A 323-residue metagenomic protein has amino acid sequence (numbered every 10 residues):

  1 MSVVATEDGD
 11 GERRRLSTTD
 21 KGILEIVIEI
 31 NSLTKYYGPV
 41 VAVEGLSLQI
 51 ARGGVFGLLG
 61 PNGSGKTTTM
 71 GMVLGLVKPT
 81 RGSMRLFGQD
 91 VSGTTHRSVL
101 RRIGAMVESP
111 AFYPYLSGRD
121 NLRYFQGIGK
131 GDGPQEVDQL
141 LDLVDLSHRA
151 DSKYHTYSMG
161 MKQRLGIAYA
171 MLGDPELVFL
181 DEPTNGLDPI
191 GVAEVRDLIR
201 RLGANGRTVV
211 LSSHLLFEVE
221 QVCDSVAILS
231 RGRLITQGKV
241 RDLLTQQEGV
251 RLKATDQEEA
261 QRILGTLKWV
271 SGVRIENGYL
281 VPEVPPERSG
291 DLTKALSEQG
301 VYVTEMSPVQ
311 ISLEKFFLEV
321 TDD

Functional and structural regions predicted by a protein language model:
M1-T34, D323: ABC-family P-loop ATPase nucleotide-binding domain
V4-A5, E44, E108, S271 (+1 more regions): N-terminal non-cleavable signal-anchor helices
R14-L16, G22, D197, G232 (+1 more regions): Positively charged, low-complexity intrinsically disordered regions
I26-I28, K35-S230, T236: ABC transporter nucleotide-binding domains
T94, L243, F316, V320: Residues that scaffold the ATP/ADP-binding catalytic core of kinase and kinase-like folds
R196-E283: ABC transporter nucleotide-binding domain
G249-D323: Short, charged/small-residue-rich alpha-helical element at the C-terminal edge of ABC transporter nucleotide-binding
